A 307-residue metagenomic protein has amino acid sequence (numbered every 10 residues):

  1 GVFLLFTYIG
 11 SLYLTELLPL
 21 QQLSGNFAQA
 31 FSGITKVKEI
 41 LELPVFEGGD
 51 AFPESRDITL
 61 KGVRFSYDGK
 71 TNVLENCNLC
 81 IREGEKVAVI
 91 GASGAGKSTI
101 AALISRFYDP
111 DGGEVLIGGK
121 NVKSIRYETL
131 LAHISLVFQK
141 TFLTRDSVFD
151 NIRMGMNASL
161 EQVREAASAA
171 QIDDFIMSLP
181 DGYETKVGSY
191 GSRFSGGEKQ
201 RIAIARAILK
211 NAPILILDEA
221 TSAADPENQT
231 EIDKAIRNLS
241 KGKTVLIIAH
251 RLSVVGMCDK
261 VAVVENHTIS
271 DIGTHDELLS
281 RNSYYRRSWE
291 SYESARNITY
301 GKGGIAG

Functional and structural regions predicted by a protein language model:
G1-Y8: Membrane-water interface of transmembrane alpha-helices in multipass transporters/channels
V2, K36, T129: Ca2+-coordinating acidic residues in Ca2+-binding motifs
L5, Q29, G155: Small/polar loops that bind or transfer phosphate-bearing groups
T7, L14, L131: Conserved catalytic core of two-component sensor histidine kinases
L12-I40: Cytosolic ends of transmembrane helices, especially the final helix of ABC transmembrane type-1 domains
L43-P44, Y108: Two-component histidine kinase transmitter core
F46-G48: Active-site phosphate-binding and catalytic loops of NTP-dependent enzymes
P53-G307: ABC-type nucleotide-binding domain
